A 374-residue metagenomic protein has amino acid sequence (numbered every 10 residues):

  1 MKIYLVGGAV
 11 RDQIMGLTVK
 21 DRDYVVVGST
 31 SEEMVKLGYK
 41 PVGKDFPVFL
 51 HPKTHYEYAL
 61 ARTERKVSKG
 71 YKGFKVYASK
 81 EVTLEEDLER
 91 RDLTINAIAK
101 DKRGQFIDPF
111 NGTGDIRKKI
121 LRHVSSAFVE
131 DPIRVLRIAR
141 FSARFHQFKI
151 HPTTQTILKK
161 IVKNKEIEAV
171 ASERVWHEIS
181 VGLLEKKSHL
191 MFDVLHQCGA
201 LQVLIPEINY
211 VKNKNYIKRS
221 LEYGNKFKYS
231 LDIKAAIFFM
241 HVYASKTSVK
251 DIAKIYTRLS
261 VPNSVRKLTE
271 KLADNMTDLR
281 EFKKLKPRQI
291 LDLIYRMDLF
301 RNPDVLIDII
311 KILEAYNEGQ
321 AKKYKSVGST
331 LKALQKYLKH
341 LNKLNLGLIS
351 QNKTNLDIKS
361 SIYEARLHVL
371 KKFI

Functional and structural regions predicted by a protein language model:
M1-I374: Catalytic cores of the polymerase beta-like nucleotidyltransferase superfamily and closely associated nucleotide
